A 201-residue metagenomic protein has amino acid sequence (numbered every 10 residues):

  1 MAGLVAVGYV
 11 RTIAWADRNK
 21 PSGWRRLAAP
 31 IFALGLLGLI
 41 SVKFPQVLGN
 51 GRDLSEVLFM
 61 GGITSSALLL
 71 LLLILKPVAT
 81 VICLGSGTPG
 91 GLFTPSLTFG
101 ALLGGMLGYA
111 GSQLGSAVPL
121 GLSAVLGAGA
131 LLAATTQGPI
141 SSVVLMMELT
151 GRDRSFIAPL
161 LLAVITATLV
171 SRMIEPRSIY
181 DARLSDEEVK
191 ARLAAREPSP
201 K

Functional and structural regions predicted by a protein language model:
M1-K201: Alpha-helical transmembrane segments and immediately membrane-proximal extracytoplasmic
